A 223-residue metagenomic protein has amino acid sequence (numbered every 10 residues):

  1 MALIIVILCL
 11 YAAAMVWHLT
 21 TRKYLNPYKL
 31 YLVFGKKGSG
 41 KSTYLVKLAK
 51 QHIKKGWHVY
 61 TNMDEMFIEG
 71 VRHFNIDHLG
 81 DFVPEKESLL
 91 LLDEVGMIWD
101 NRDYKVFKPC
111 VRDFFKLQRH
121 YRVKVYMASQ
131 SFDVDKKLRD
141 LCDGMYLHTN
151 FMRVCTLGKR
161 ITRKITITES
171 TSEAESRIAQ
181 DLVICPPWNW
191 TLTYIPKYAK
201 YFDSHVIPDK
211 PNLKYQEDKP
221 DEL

Functional and structural regions predicted by a protein language model:
Y11-L25: Pre-Walker A adenine-sensing motif
V33: Hydrophobic anchor at the beta1->P-loop junction of P-loop NTPases
K36-K37: The conserved Walker
K41-S42: Conserved lysine of the Walker
F67-L117, Y121: Conserved nucleotide-sensing/catalytic segment adjacent to the nucleotide-binding pocket in NTP-handling enzymes
M97-Q180: Replace "adjacent to P-loop NTPase cores in ATP/GTP-dependent enzymes" with "adjacent to NTP-binding cores
E169-L223: Conserved P-loop NTPase motor module
